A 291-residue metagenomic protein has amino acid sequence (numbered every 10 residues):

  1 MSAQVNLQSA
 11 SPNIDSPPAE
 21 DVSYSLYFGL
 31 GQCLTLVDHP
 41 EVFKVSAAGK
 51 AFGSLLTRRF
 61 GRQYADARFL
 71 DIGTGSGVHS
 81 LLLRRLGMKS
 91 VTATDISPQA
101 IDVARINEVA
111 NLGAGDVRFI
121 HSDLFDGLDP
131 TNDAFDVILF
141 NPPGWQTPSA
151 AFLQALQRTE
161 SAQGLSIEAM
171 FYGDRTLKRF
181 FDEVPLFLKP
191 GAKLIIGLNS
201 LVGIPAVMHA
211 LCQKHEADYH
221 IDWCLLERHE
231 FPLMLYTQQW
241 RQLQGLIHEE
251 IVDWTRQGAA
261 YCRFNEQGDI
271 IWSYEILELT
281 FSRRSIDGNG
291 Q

Functional and structural regions predicted by a protein language model:
V5-L86, L246, A260-L279, R284-G290: SAM-dependent Rossmann-like transferase core, predominantly class I methyltransferases with a strong bias toward
L34-L36, V117-F119, I221-W223: Generic structural signal for residues in well-ordered beta-strands
K44-G49, I96-A100, G173-L177: Phosphate/oxyanion-binding active-site loops and adjacent basic polyanion-contact surfaces
G53-T131, V137-P148: Conserved SAM/SAH cofactor-binding pocket of Class I
R105-I106, A150-L153, V207-H209: Short amphipathic alpha-helical segments
L139-T176: Mobile active-site "lid"/loop adjacent to the S-adenosyl-L-methionine
G173-H229: Conserved Class I SAM-dependent methyltransferase catalytic core
P205, A210-Q291: C-terminal catalytic and target-recognition region of SAM-dependent MTase-like enzymes, primarily methyltransferases
